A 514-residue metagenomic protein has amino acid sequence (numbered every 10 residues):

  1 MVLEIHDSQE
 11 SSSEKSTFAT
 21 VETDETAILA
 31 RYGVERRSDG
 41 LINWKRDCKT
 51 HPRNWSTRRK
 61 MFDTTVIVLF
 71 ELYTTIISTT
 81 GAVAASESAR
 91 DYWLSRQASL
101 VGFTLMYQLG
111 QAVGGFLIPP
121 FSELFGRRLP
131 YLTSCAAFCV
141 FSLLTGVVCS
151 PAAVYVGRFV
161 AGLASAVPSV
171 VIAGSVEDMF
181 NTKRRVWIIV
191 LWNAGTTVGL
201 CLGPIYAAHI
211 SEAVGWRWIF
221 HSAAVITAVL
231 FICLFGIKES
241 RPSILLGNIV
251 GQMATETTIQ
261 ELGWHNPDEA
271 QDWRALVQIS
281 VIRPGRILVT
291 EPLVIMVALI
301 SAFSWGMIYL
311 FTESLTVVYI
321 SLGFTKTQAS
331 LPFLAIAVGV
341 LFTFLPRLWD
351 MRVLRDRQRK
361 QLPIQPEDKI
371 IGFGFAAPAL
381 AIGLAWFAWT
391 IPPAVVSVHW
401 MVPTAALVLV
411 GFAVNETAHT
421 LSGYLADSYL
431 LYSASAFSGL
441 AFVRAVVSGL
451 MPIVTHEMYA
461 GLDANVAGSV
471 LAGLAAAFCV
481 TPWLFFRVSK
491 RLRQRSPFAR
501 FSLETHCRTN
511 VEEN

Functional and structural regions predicted by a protein language model:
M1-I77, R90: Cytosolic juxtamembrane N-terminal segment immediately preceding the first transmembrane helix of multi-pass
V2-D7, T50-T57, R184-W187, E212-T290 (+3 more regions): Central mid-sequence intracellular linker of multi-pass
R58-R96, G114, P168, F311-T316 (+1 more regions): Extracytoplasmic
T75, T79, L105-Q108, A112 (+7 more regions): C-terminal transmembrane bundle
I77, Y92-W93, F125-G126, V147-A153 (+4 more regions): Helix-breaking motifs and short loop linkers at transmembrane-helix boundaries and internal kinks in secondary membrane
V113-A152: Conserved MFS/SLC helix-loop-helix module at the cytosolic interface between two early adjacent transmembrane helices
G157-T196: Cytoplasmic helix-loop-helix junction between adjacent transmembrane helices in 12-TM secondary transporters
R184-V214, W218-H221, I226-L230, G339-P346 (+1 more regions): Glycine-rich segments within core transmembrane alpha-helices of 12-TM secondary carriers
